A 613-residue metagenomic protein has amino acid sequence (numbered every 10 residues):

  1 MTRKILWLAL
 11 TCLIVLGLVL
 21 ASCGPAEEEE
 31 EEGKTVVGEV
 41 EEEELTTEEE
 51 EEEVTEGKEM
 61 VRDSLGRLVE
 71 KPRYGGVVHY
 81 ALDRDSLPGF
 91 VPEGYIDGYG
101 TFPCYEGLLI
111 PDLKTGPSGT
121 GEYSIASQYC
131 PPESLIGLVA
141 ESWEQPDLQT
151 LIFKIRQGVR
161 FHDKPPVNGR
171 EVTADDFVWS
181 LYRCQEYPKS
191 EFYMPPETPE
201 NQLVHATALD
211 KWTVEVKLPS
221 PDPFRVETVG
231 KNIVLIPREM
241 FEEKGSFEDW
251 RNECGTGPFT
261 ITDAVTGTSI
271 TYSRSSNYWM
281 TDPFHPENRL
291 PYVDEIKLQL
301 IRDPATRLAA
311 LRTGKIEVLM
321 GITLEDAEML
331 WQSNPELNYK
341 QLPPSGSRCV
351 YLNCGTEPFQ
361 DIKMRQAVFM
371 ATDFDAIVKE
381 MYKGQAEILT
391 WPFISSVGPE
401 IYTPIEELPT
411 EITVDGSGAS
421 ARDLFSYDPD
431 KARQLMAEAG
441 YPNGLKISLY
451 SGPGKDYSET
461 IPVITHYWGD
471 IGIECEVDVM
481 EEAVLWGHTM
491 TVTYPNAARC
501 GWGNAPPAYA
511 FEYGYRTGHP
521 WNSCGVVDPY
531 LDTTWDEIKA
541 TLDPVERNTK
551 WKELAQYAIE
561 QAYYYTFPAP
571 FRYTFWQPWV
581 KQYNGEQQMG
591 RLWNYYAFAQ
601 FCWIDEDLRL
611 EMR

Functional and structural regions predicted by a protein language model:
L65, L82-L109, G119-G121, P165-R170 (+6 more regions): A structural "hinge/loop" feature
H79, G169, T173-W179, K211-E215 (+9 more regions): Alpha-helical secondary-structure segments
A81-D147, Y182, C254: N-terminal lobe/hinge region of extracytoplasmic solute-binding protein
I96-C104, V265-I270, R274, Q341-P343 (+5 more regions): Detector for C-terminal structural segments
I110-P117, Y123-C130, S134, K211 (+5 more regions): Gly/Pro-rich hinge or "lid" segments in bacterial periplasmic/extracellular proteins
E141-S190, E215, R307-A310, P358-Q360: Aromatic- and charge-enriched surface segment that lines or borders ligand/interaction sites
E144-P146, I152-Q157, E186-F241, P258-V265: Surface-exposed binding/hinge segments that line and control ligand-binding clefts or catalytic entry sites
E191-M194, H205-T207, T262-S273, Q299-T356 (+5 more regions): Extracellular/periplasmic solute-recognition and catalytic clefts
